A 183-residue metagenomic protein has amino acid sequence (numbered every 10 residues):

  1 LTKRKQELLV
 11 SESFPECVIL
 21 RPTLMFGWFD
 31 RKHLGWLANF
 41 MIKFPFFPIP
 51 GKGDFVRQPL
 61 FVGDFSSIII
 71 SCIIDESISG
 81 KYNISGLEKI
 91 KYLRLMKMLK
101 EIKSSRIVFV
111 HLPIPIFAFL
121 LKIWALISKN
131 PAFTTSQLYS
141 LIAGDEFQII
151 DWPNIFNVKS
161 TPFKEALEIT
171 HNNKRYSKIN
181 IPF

Functional and structural regions predicted by a protein language model:
L1, K32-F40, G63, K97-L99 (+1 more regions): Short, glycine/charged-enriched secondary-structure capping and boundary segments
L1-I19, W28-W36: Active-site Tyr-X1-5-Lys
I19, W28, G53, Q58-S66 (+3 more regions): Conserved loop-to-helix N-cap of the C-terminal "lid" that shapes the substrate pocket in Rossmann-like
L24: PG/GG-rich flexible active-site loop of Rossmann-like NAD(P)H-dependent oxidoreductases, especially the SDR superfamily
L34, F47-V62, W124-E146: Low-complexity, charge- and small-residue-enriched intrinsically disordered regions
N39-L60, S71-E76, N83-S85: A conserved pocket-lining segment of Rossmann-fold NAD(P)-dependent short-chain dehydrogenase/reductase
C72-F133, F147-I150, I155-F183: Mid/C-terminal beta-alpha module of Rossmann-like enzyme folds, strongest in SDR-family dehydrogenases/epimerases
